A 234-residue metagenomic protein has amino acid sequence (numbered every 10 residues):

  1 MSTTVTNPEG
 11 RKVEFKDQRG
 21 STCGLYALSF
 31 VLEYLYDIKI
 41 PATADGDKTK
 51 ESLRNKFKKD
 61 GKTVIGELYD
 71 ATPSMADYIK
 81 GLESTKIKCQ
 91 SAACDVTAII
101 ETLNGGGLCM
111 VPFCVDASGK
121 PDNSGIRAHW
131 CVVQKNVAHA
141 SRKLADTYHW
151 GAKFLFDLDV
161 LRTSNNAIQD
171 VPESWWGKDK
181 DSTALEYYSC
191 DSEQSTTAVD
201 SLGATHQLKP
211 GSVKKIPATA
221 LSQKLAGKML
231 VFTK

Functional and structural regions predicted by a protein language model:
M1-L68: Active-site-adjacent structural segments surrounding the nucleophilic cysteine of cysteine proteases and isopeptidases
E51-Q207: Conserved active-site-adjacent core of cysteine acyl-enzyme catalytic domains
G203-L225: Non-catalytic ligand/cofactor/substrate-binding and regulatory segments of enzyme domains
M229-L230: Accessory, solvent-exposed terminal regions and/or long lumenal/extracellular loops of proteins
